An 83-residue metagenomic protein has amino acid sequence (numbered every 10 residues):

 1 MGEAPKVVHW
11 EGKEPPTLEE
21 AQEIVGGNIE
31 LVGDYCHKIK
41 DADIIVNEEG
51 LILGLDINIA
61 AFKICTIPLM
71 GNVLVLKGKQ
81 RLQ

Functional and structural regions predicted by a protein language model:
M1-Q83: Short beta-rich binding modules
